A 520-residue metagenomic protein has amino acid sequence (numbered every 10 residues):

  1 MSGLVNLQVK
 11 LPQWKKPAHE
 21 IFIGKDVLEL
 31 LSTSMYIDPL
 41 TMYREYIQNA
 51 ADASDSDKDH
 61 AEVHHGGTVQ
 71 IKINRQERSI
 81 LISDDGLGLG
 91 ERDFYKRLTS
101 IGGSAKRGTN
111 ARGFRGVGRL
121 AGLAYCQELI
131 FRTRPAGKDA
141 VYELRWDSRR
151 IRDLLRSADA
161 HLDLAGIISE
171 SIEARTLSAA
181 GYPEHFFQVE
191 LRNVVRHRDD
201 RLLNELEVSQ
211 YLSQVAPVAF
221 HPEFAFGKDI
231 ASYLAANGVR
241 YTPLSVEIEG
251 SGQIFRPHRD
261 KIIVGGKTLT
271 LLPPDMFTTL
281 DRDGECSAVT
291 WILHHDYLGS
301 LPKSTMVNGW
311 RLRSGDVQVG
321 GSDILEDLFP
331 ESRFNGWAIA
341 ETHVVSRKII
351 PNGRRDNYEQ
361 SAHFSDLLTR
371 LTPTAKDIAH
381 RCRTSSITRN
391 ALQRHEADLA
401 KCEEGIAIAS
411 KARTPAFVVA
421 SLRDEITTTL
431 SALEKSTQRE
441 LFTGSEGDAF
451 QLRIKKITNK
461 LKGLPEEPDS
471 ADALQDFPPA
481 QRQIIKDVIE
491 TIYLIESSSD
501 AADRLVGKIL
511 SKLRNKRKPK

Functional and structural regions predicted by a protein language model:
M1-F22, A53-D57, A61-R112, G137-K303 (+3 more regions): Interdomain "switch/hinge" adjacent to the Bergerat
M1-L7, T268-K520: Charged regulatory segments coupled to nucleotide-binding catalytic modules in large multidomain enzymes
M1-T68, R92-T99, I489-K520: Bergerat-fold GHKL ATPase/HATPase_c domain
Y46-N49, G122, V189: Conserved structural-core and active-site-/substrate-pathway-adjacent residues in large, well-folded domains of enzymes
D85, R134, D323-I324: Surface loops and adjacent helix of pleckstrin homology
G108-C126: Glycine-rich phosphate-binding loop
A124, Y182-E184, W337: Short, solvent-exposed loop/turn segments at the edges of secondary structure
E128-R132: Glycine-rich ATP-binding loops of the HATPase_c
